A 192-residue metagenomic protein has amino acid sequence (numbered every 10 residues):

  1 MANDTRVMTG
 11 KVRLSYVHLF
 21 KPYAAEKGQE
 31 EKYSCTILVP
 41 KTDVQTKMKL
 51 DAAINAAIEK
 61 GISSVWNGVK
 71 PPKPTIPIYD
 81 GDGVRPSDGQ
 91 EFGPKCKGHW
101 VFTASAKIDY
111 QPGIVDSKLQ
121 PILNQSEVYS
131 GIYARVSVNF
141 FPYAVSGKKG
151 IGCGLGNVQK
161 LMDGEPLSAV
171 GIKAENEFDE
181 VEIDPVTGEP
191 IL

Functional and structural regions predicted by a protein language model:
M1-T103: OB-fold ssDNA-binding interfaces and closely related basic DNA-contact patches used across DNA replication/repair
N3, Y79-G81, S87, V115 (+3 more regions): Intrinsic disorder/low-complexity signal
P22, Q45-K47, Y110-P112, L161-A169: Residues in flexible loops and secondary-structure boundaries
Y23, K27, K73, P86 (+4 more regions): Residue-level detector of solvent-exposed, low-hydrophobicity positions
G28, K49-A53, G68, D116 (+3 more regions): General "foldedness" signal
T103-A104, D163: Helix-rich interaction surfaces within compact, conserved domain-sized segments that mediate assembly or partner
S105-L123: A beta-strand/beta-hairpin structural motif
K118-L192: Compact mixed alphabeta submodule
